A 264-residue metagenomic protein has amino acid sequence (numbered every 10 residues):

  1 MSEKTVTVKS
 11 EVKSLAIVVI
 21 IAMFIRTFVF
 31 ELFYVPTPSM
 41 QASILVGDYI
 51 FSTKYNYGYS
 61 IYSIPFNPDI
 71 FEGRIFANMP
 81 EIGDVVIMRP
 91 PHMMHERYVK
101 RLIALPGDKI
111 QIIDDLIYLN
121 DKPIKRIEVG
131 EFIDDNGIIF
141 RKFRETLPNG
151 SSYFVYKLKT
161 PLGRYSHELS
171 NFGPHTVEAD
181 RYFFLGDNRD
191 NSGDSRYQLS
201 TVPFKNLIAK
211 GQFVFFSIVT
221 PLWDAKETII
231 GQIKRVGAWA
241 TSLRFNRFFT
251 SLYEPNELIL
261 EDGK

Functional and structural regions predicted by a protein language model:
S2-K9, F28, F33, A42-K264: Soluble "head" domains of membrane/secretory-pathway proteins
K13-F30: Hydrophobic membrane-insertion alpha-helices, especially the h-region of bacterial N-terminal signal peptides
